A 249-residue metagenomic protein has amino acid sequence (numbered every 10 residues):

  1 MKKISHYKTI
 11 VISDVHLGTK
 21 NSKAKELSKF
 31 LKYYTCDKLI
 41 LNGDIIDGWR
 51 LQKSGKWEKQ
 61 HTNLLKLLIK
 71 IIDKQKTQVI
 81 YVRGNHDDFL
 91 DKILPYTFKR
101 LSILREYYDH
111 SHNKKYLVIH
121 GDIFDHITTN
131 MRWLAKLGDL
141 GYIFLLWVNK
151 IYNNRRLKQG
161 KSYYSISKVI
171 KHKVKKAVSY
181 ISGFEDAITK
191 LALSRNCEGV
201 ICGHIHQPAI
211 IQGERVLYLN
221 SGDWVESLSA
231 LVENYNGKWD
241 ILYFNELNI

Functional and structural regions predicted by a protein language model:
K2-K8, T19-S111: Core catalytic region of metal-dependent phosphoesterases/phosphodiesterases, especially metallo-beta-lactamase-like
I4, E246-I249: A structural signal for the main folded, soluble domain(s) of proteins
K8-H16, Q52-S54, V169-K176: Short, basic, glycine/proline-bearing loop/turn elements
I12-S13, L39-G43, V79-N85, V118-I119 (+2 more regions): Active-site neighborhood of phospho(di)ester-bond hydrolases with catalytic His/Asp-centered motifs
L17, I46-D47, I123, Q207: Short active-site segment of divalent metal-dependent hydrolases/proteases that encodes the spacing between
L104, L117, D122, H126-L134 (+1 more regions): Conserved beta-sheet core of the metallophosphoesterase superfamily
S111-H112, G213: Structural motif
I119-F184: Active-site-proximal loop/helix segment associated with metal-binding centers of metalloenzymes
